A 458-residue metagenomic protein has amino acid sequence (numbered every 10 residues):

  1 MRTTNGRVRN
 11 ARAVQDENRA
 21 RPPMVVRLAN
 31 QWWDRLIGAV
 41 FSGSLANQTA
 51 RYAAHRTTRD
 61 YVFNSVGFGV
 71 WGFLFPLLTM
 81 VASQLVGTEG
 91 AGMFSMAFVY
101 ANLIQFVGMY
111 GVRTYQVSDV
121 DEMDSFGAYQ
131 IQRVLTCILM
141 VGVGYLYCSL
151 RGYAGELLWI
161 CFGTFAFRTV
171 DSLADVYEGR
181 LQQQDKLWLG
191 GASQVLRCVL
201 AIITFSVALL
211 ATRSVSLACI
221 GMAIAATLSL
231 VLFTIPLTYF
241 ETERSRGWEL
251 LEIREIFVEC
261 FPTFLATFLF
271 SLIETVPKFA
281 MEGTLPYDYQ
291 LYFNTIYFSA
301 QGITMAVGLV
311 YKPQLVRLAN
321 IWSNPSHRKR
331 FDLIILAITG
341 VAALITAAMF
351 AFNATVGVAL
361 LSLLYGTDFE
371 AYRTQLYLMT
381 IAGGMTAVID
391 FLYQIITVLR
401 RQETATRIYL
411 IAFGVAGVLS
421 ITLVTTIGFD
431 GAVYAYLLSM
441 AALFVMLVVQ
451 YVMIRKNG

Functional and structural regions predicted by a protein language model:
M1-F73, V117, D121, G127 (+4 more regions): N-terminal membrane topogenesis motif
P23-G43, Y52-Y110, V141, I202 (+4 more regions): Signature of the first transmembrane helix
L28, H55-G72, A97, N102-C148 (+2 more regions): Membrane-water interface segments that mark the loop-to-transmembrane alpha-helix transition
G38-T57, W188-S193, V215-M222, V231-E274 (+2 more regions): Interhelical loop/hinge segments that connect adjacent transmembrane helices in multipass membrane
D60-T79, L196-A201, L217-L237, E249-V316 (+2 more regions): Transmembrane helical elements of multi-pass membrane transporters/channels
F75, Q105-D124, Q183, A300-S326 (+1 more regions): Helix-loop junctions and terminal segments of transmembrane helices in multi-pass membrane transport/translocation
V86-G92, C148-T164, Y287, A354-G384 (+1 more regions): Interfacial segments at transmembrane-helix termini and the short loops linking adjacent helices
L157-F165, G191-E241, E259, Y297 (+2 more regions): Hydrophobic alpha-helical transmembrane segments
